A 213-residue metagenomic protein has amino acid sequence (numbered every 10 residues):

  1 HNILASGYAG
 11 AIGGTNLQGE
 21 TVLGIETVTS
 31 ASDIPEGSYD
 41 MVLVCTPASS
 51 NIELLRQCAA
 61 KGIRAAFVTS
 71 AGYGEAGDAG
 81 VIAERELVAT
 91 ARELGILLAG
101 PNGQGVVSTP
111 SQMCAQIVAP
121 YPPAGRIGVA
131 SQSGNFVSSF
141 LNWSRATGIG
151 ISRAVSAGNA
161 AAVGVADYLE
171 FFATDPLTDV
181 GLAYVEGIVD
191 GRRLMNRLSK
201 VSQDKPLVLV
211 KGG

Functional and structural regions predicted by a protein language model:
H1-G213: Catalytic-core regions of core metabolic enzymes, especially those transforming organic acids/acyl-group intermediates
